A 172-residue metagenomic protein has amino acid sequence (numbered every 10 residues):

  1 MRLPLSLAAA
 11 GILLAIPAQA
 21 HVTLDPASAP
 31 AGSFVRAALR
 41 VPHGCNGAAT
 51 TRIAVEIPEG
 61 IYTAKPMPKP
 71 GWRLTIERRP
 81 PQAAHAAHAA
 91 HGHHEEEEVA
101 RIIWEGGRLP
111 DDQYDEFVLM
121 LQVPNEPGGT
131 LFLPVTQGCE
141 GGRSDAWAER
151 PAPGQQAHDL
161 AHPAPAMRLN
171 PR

Functional and structural regions predicted by a protein language model:
M1-L7: Bacterial N-terminal signal peptides that target proteins for export
A15-P17: N-terminal signal peptide c-region/cleavage motif recognized by signal peptidases
Q19-V41: N-terminal edge beta-strand
A31, G138-R172: Extracytoplasmic/periplasmic copper-protein system
F34-P70: Low-complexity, serine/threonine/proline/glycine-rich extracellular segments that form mucin-like
I61-E98, P165-P171: A surface/secretory-pathway sequence property marking extracellular, secreted, or lumenal proteins enriched
I102-G129: Low-complexity, intrinsically disordered segments enriched in Ser/Thr together with acidic residues
P127-Q137: Short, surface-exposed ligand- or partner-binding patches at beta-edge/loop junctions that are enriched in aromatics
